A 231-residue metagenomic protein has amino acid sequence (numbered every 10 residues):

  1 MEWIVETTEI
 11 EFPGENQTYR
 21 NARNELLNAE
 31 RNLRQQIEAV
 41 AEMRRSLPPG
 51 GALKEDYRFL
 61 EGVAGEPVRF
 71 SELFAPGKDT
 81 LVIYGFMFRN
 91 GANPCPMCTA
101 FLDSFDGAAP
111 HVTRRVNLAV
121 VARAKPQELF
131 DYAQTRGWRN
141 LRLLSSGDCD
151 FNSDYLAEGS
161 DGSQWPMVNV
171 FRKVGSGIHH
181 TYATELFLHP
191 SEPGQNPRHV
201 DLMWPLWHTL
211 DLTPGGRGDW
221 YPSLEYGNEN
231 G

Functional and structural regions predicted by a protein language model:
M1-L81, F86-P110, R114, Y132-T135 (+1 more regions): Non-globular targeting/processing and membrane-anchoring segments
H111-E128, R139-D150: Thiol-based oxidoreductase modules, predominantly thioredoxin-like and allied folds used for disulfide exchange
